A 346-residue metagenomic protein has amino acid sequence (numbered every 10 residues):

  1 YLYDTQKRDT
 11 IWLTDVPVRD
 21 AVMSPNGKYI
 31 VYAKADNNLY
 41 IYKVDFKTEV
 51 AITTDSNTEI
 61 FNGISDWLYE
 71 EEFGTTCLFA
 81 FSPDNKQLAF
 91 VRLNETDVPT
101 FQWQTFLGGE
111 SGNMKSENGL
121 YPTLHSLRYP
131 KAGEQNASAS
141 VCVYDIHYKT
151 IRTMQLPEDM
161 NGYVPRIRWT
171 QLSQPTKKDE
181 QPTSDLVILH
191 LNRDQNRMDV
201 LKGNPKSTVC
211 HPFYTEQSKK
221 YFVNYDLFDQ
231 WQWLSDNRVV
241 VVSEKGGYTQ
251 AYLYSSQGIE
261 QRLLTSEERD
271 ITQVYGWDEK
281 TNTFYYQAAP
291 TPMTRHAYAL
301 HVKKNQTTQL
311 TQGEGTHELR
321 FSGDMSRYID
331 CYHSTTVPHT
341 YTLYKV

Functional and structural regions predicted by a protein language model:
Y1-D4, V31-N37, K43, C77-A80 (+12 more regions): Beta-strand C-termini and the immediately following turn/loop, strongest in propeller blades
L2-I41, F46-L78, E95: Asp-box/WD-like beta-propeller blade repeats and closely related beta-sheet repeat scaffolds
D4-R8, K43-K47, D145-K149, N204-T208 (+3 more regions): Short loop/turn segments that connect beta-strands within beta-propeller blades
D9-T14, D66-L68, R152-L156, H211-Y214 (+3 more regions): A short beta-strand motif characteristic of beta-propeller blades
D15-A21, S56-E59, E158-G162, E216-F222 (+3 more regions): Short coil/turn segments at the loop-to-beta-strand junctions that recur within blades of beta-propeller repeat folds
I52-F79, Q87-T153, Y344-V346: Predominantly five- to eight-bladed beta-propeller fold
S65-D84, S138-C142, P165-Q174, Y225-N237: Signature of short aromatic-glycine-proline-rich micro-motifs recurring in repeat-based ectodomains
A89-R92, V98-P99, S138-S140, I151-M154 (+7 more regions): Non-catalytic accessory segments flanking enzyme active sites
